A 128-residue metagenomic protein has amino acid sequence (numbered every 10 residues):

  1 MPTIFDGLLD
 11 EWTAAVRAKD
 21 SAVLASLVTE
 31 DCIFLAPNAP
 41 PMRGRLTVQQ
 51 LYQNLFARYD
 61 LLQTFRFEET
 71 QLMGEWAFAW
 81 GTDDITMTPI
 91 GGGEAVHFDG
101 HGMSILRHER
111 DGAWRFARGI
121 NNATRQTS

Functional and structural regions predicted by a protein language model:
M1-V23, I33-S128: A beta-strand edge to alpha-helix "cap/lid" segment located at domain peripheries
